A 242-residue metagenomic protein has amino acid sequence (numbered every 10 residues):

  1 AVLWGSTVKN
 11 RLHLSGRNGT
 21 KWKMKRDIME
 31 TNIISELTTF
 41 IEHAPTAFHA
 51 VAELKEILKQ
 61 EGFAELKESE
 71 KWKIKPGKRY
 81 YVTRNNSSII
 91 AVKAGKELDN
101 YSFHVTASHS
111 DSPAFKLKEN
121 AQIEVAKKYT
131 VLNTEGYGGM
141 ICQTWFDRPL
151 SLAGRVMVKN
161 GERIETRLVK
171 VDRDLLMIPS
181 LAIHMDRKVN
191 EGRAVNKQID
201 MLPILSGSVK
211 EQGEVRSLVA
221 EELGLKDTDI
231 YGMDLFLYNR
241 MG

Functional and structural regions predicted by a protein language model:
T7, R11, S15, G19 (+1 more regions): N-terminal hydrophobic/helix-forming segments and targeting peptides
